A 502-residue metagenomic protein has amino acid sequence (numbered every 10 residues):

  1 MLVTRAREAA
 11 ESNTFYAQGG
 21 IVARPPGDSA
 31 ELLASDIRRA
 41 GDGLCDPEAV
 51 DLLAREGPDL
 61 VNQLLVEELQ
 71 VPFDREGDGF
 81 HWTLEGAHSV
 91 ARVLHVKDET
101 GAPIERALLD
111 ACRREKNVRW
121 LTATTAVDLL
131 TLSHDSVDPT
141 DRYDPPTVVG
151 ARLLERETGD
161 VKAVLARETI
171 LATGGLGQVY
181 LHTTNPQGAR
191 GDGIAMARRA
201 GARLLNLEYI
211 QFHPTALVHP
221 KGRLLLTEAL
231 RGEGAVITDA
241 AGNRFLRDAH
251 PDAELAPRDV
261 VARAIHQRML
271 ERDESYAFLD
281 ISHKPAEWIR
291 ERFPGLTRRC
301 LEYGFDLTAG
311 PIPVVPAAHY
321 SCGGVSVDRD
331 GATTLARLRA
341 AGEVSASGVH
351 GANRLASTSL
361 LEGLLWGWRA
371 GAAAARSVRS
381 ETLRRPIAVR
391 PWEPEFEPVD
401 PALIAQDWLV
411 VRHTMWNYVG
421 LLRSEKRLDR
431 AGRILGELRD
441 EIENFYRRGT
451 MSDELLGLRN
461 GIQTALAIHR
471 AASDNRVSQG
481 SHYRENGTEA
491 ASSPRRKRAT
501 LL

Functional and structural regions predicted by a protein language model:
M1-T4, N206: Short beta-strand "acidic-cap" motif of Rossmann-like dinucleotide-binding folds
A6-R38, D42, K221-T227: Conserved N-terminal glycine-rich FAD pyrophosphate-binding loop of Rossmann-like flavoproteins
R7-A10, Y16-I21, Q63, V71-A91 (+6 more regions): Glycine- and aromatic-enriched mobile tails/lids
C45-E56, R92-D110, L121, T183-G191 (+3 more regions): Short beta-strand to alpha-helix junction loop
L65-D160, L165, A172, H213-V218 (+1 more regions): Conserved redox-cofactor binding core of oxidoreductases
D128-T158, A163, F305-V349: FAD-site-proximal beta/loop scaffold in flavoenzymes
E168-L224, S357-R369, A373: Glycine-rich loop(s) and the adjacent beta-strand/alpha-helix scaffold that form part
M196, A202-I312, A373-R379: An anion/pyrophosphate-binding glycine-rich loop and adjacent beta-alpha core in soluble alpha-beta enzymes
